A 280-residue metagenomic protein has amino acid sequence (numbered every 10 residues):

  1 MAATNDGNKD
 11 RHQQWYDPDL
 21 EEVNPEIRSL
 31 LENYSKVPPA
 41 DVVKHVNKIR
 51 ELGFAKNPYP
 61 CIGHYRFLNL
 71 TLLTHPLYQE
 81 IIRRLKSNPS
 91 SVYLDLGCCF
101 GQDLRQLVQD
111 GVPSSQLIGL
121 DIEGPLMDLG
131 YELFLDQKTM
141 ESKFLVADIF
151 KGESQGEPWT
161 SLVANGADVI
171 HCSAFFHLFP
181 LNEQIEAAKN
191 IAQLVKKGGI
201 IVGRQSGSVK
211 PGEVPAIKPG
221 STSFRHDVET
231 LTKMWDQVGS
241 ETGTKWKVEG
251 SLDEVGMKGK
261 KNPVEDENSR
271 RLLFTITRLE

Functional and structural regions predicted by a protein language model:
A2-T160, Q184, N190, K197-E280: Class I (Rossmann-like) S-adenosyl-L-methionine-dependent methyltransferase catalytic domain, capturing the SAM-binding
N165-E183: A short SAM/SAH-binding and catalytic strip from SAM-dependent methyltransferases
A167, K196-K197: Leucine-rich repeat
I170, A187-A192: Hydrophobic, well-ordered secondary-structure scaffolds
